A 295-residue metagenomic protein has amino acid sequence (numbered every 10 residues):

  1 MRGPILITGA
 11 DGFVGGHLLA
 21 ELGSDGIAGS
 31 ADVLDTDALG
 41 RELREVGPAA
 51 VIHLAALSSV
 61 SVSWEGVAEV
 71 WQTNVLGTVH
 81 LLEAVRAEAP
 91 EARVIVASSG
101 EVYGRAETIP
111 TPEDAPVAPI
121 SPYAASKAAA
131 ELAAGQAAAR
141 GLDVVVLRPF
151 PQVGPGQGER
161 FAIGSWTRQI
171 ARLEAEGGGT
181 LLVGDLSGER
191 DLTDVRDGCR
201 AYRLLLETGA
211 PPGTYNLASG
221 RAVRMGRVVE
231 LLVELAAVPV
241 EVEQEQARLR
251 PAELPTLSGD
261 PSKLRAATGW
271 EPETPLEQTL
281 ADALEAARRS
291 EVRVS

Functional and structural regions predicted by a protein language model:
P4-G23: N-terminal Rossmann NAD(P)H-binding glycine-rich loop of SDR-like oxidoreductase domains
G23-R41: Adenosine-cofactor binding site in Rossmann-like domains, unifying the SAM/SAH pocket of S-adenosylmethionine-dependent
T36-T73: NAD(P)H-binding glycine-rich loop region in Rossmannoid oxidoreductase-like domains and their noncatalytic homologs
E65-H80, R93, E101-V146, P151-V153 (+1 more regions): Catalytic helix-loop patch of NAD(P)-dependent Rossmann-fold dehydrogenases
T108-I109, G135-R190, V195-R203, V229-L235: NAD(P)-dependent short-chain dehydrogenase/reductase
W166, T208-L249: Mid/C-terminal beta-alpha module of Rossmann-like enzyme folds, strongest in SDR-family dehydrogenases/epimerases
M225, Q246-K263: Active-site loop of classical SDR/Rossmann-like NAD(P)-dependent oxidoreductases, centered on the catalytic Tyr-X3-Lys
L276-S295: Amphipathic terminal alpha-helices
